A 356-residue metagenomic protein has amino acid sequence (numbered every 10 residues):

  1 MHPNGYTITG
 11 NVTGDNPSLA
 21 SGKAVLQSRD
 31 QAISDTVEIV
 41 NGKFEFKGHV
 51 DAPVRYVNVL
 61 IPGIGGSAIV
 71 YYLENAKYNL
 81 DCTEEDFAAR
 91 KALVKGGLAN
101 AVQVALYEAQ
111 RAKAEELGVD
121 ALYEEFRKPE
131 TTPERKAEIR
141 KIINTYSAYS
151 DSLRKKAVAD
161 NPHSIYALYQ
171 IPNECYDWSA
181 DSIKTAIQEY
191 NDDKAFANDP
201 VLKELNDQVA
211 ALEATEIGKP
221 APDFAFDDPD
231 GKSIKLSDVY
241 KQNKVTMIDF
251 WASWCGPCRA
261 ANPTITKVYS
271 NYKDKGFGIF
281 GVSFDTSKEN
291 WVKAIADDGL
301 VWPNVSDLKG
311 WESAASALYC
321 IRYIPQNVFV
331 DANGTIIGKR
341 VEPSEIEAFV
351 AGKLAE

Functional and structural regions predicted by a protein language model:
M1-D151: A non-transmembrane, solvent-exposed segment enriched in polar/low-complexity residues
P162-N173: Amphipathic alpha-helical repeat scaffolds of TPR domains
S182-D192, P220-D223: Alpha-helical repeat scaffolds
A225-T246: A short beta-strand-turn-helix
K244-T246, F250-K267, G281: Conserved redox-active cysteine motifs that mediate thiol-disulfide chemistry, especially di-cysteine Cys-X(1-2)-Cys
S270-S313, A317-I324: Conserved segment of the thioredoxin-like fold in thiol-based oxidoreductases
L300, D307-L354: Thiol/disulfide oxidoreductase modules built on the thioredoxin-like
